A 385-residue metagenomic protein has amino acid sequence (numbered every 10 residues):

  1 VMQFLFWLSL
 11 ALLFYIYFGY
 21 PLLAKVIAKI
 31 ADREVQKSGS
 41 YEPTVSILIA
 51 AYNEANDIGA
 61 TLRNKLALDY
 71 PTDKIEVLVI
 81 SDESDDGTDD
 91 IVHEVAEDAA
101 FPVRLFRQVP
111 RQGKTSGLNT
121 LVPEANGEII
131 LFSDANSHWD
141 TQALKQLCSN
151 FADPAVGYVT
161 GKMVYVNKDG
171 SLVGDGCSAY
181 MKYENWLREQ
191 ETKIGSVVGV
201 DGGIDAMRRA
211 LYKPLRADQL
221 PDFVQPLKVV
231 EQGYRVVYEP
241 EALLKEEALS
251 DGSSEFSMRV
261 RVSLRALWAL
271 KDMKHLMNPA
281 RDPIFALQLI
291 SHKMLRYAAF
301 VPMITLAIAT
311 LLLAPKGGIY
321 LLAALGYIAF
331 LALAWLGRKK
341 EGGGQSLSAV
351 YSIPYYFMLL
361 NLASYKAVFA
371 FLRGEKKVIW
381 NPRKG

Functional and structural regions predicted by a protein language model:
V1-G39: N-terminal membrane-anchoring/stem segments of glycan-assembly enzymes
F4, S38-G39, E246, R296-K376: Membrane-embedded multi-pass helical conduit in multi-pass membrane proteins, especially envelope-biosynthetic
P43-S46, E76, V224: Cell-envelope/extracellular polymer assembly enzymes that use nucleotide-activated donors
R63-K74: Short, acidic, metal-binding catalytic loop of nucleotide-sugar glycosyltransferases
S81-D90, P110-R111, S137: A conserved acidic beta->alpha catalytic loop
R107, T115-G117, P123, S133 (+2 more regions): Long helical/loop segments within the catalytic core of UDP-sugar-dependent glycosyltransferases, especially the large
I130: Short aromatic/hydrophobic "clamp" motif used to bind/position activated sugar donors
F151-E184, A217, P221-H292, Y356 (+2 more regions): Catalytic donor/gating beta->alpha subdomain of glycosyltransferases that bind UDP-sugars
